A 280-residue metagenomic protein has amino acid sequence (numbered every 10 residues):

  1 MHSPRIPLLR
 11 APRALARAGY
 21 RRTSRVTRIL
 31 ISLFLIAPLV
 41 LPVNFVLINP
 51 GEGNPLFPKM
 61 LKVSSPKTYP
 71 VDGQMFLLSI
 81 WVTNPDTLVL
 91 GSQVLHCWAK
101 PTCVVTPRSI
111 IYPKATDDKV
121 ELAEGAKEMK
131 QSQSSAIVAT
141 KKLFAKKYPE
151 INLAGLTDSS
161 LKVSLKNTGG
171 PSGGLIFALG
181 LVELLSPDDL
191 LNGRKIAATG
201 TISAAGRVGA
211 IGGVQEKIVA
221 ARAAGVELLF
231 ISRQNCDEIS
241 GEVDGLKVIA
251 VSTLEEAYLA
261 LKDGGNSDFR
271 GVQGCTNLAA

Functional and structural regions predicted by a protein language model:
H2-A280: Peripheral, non-AAA+ core regions of ATP-driven protein-machinery
